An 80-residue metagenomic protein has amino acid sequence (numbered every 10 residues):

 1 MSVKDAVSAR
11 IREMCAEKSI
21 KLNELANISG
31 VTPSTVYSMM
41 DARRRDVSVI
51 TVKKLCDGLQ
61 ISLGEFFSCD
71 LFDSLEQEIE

Functional and structural regions predicted by a protein language model:
M1-K21: A short, Lys/Arg-rich alpha-helix, primarily the initiator
M14, I28, M39, C69: Residues in the recognition helix of alpha-helical DNA-binding motifs
C15, A26, C56: The alpha-helix within a helix-turn-helix
S19-S38: Short alpha-helical DNA-recognition segment
T32, R43, D70-S74: The DNA-recognition helices of helix-turn-helix-type DNA-binding domains
S38, F67-E80: Short, charged recognition helix plus adjacent turn of helix-turn-helix-like nucleic-acid-binding domains
R43-K54: Short, basic-rich loop-to-helix N-cap that marks the start of a DNA-contacting helix
D57-F66: Intrinsically disordered, low-complexity basic tails/linkers immediately adjacent to helix-turn-helix/homeobox/MYB/SANT
